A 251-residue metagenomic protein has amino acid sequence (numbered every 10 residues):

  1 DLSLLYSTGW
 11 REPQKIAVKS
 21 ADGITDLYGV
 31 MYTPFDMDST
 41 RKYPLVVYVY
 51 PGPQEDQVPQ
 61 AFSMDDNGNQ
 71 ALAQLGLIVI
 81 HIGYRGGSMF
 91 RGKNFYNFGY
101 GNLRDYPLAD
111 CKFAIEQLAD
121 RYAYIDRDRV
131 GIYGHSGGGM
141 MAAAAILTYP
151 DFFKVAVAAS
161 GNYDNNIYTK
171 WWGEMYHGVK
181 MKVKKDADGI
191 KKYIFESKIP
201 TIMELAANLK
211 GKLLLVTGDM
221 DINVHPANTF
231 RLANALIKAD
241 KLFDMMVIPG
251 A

Functional and structural regions predicted by a protein language model:
D1-A251: Serine-hydrolase catalytic core recognition
